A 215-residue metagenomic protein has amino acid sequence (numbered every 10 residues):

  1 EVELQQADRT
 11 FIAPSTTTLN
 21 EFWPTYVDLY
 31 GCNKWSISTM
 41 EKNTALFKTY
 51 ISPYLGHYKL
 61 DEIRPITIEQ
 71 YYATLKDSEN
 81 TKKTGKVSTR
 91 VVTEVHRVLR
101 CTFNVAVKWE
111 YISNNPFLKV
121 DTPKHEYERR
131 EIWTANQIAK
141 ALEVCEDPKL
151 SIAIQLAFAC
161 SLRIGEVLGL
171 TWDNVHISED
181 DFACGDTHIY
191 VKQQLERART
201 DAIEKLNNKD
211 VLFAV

Functional and structural regions predicted by a protein language model:
E1-T16, N33: N-terminal helical hairpins
V2-E3, K48, K76, R100 (+2 more regions): Residue-level detector of secondary-structure transition/capping positions
A7-I12, G56-H57, A106-N115, H176: Surface-exposed helix-capping loop/turn segments at secondary-structure junctions
S15, N20, D28-W109, Y127: N-terminal core-binding DNA-recognition domain of tyrosine site-specific recombinases/integrases
W23: Loop-to-helix "switch" segment enriched in basic and acidic residues adjacent to catalytic/ligand pockets
G85-T89, T93-V95, K108, I112-N114 (+2 more regions): Basic, Lys/Arg- and aromatic-enriched nucleic-acid-binding interface segment
K119-T122, E131, N136-Q137, L170-V215: Conserved tyrosine-mediated DNA breakage-rejoining catalytic core shared by Y-recombinases
